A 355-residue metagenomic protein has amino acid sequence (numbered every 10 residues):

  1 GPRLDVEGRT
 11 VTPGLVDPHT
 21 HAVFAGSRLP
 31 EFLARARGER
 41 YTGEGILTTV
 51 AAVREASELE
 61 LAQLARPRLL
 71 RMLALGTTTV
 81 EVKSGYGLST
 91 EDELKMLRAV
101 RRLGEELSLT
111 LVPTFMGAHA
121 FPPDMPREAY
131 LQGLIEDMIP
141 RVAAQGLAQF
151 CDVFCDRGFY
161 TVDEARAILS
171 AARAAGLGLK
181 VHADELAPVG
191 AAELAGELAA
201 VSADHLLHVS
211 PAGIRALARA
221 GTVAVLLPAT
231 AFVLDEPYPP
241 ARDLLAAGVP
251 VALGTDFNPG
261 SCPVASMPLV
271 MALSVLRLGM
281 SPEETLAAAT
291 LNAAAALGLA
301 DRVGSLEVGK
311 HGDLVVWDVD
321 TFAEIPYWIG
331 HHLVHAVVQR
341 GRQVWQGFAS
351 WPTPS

Functional and structural regions predicted by a protein language model:
G1-L64: Metal-associated gating/positioning segment near the N- to mid-region
G8, H19, F32, G76 (+11 more regions): Divalent metal-coordination and catalytic microenvironments
T20-A22, Y86, C155, F159 (+4 more regions): Short, glycine/acidic-enriched loop or turn micro-motifs at the edges of active sites
L47-R66, L70, T78-G190: Metal-coordinating catalytic core of metallo-dependent amide/deamination hydrolases
L73, I135, A143-A144, R173 (+3 more regions): Non-catalytic positions within long, well-ordered alpha-helices that form the structural scaffold/packing of enzyme
G178-L179, P188-S305, W317-T321, I329-H331 (+2 more regions): Active-site-adjacent C-terminal substructures of enzyme catalytic domains
V337: Short aromatic-centered micro-motifs
